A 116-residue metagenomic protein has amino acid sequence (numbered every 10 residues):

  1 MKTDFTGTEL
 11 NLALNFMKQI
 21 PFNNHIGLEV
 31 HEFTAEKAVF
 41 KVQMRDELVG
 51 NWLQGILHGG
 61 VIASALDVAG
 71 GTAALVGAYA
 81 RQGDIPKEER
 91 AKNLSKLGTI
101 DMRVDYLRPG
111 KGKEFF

Functional and structural regions predicted by a protein language model:
M1-T8: N-terminal presequence-like segments and adjacent domain-start helices
T8-N15: Short Pro/Gly-enriched beta-strand edge/turn motifs at strand-loop
I20, G55-I56, L94-K96: A generic structural micro-feature
N24-I26, E36-A38, K96-M102: A generic structural signal for short beta-strands and their flanking turns/coil linkers
G27-L57: Catalytic strand-loop segment that frames the active site of acyl-thioester-processing enzymes
V39-K41, R103, F116: Beta-strand secondary-structure signal
G60-R90: Active-site helix/loop of acyl-thioester processing domains in fatty-acid/polyketide metabolism, spanning hotdog-fold
K96, D105-F116: Beta-rich strand-turn-strand
